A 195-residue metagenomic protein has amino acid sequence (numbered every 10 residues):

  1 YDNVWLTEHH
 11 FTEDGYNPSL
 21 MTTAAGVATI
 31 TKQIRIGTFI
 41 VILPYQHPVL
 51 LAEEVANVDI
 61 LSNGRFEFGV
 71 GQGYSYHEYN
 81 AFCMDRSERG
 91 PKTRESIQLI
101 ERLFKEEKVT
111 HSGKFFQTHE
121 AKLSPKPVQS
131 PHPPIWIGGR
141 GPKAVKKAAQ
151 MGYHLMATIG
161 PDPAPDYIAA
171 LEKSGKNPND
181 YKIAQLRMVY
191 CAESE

Functional and structural regions predicted by a protein language model:
Y1-E195: Active-site-adjacent structural elements that line small-molecule/cofactor binding pockets in enzymes
